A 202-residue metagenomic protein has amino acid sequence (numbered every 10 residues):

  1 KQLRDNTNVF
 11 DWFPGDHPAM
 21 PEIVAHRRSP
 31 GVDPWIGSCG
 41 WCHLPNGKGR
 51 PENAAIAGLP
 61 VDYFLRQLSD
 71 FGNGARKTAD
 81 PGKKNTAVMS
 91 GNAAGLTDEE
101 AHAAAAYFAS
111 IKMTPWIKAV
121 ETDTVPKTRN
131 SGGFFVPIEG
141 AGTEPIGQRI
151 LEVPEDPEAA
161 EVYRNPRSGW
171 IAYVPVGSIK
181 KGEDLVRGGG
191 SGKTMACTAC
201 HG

Functional and structural regions predicted by a protein language model:
K1-G37, W41, R76-R187, G192-T198: Flexible coil segments in periplasmic/lumen-exposed cytochrome c-class electron-transfer proteins
P45: Cys/His-rich metal-chelating microdomains
K48-G49, Y63: Primarily extracytoplasmic ectodomains and periplasmic/lumenal surface modules that are beta-strand-rich
R50-I56: Short cysteine/histidine-rich zinc-coordinating motifs and their immediately flanking basic loops
A57-T86: Extended intrinsically disordered, low-complexity coil regions enriched in Ser, Thr, Gly, Ala and often Pro
H201: Carbohydrate-interacting regions of secretory-pathway proteins
